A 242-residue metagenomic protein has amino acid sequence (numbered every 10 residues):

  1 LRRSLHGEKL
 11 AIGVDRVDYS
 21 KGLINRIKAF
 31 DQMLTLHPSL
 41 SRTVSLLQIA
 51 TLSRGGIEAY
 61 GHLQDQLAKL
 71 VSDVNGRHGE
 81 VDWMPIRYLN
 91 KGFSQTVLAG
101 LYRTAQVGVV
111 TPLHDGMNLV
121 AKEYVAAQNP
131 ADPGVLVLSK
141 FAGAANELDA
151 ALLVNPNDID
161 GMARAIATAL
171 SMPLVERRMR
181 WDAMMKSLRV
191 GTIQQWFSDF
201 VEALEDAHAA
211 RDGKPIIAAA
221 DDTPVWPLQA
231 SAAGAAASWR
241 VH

Functional and structural regions predicted by a protein language model:
L1-A11, P38-S41: Nucleotide-sugar donor-binding and catalytic loop/hinge architecture of NDP-sugar-dependent glycosyltransferases
L5-S20, L46-L47: Conserved donor-binding/catalytic core segment of Leloir-type glycosyltransferases
D18-L34: A conserved mid-protein helix/loop that constitutes part of the nucleotide-sugar donor-binding site
L34-L47, T51, G61, R103-V190 (+2 more regions): Catalytic binding pocket for nucleotide-activated donors in carbohydrate/polymer assembly enzymes
V44, A50-R54, D82-M84, P173-V241: C-terminal amphipathic helix plus adjacent low-complexity, charged tail appended to glycosyltransferase catalytic
A50-T96: Nucleotide-activated donor-binding/catalytic signature segment of Leloir-type glycosyltransferases, i.e., the conserved
F93-Q106: Short acidic alpha-helix that forms the nucleotide-activated donor recognition element in Leloir-type transferases
